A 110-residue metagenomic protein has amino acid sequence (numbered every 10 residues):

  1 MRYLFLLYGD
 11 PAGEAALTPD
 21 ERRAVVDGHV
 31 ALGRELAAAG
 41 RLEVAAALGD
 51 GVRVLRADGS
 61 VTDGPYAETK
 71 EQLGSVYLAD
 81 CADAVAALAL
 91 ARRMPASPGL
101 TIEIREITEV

Functional and structural regions predicted by a protein language model:
M1-V110: Conserved, structured core segments of small domains
